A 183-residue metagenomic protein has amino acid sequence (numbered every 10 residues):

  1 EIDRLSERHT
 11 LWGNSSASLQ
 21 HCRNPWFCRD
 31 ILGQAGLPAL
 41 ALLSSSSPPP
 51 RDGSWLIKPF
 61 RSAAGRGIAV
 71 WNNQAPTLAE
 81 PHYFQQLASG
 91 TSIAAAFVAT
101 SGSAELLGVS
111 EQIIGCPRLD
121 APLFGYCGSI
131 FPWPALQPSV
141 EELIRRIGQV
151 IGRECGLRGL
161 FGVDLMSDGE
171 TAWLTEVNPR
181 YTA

Functional and structural regions predicted by a protein language model:
E1-P50, A63: Conserved N-proximal alpha/beta basic substrate-recognition cap immediately N-terminal to, or forming the N-lobe
E7-T10, S45-S54, N72-H82: Short glycine/proline-enriched coil/turn segments at helix->beta-strand junctions
A17-S18, S47-P49, F60-A64, Q74-P76 (+3 more regions): Short acidic/polar capping segments at secondary-structure boundaries
P25-R29, T175-R180: Active-site ExK catalytic segment of metal-dependent nucleases
L32, D52-V70, E80-A95, L107-E111 (+2 more regions): ATP-grasp fold ATP-binding core
G36-P38, A79, C155-G156: Short secondary-structure junctions
Q86-S89, I93-V150, C155, S167 (+1 more regions): ATP-dependent carboxylate/phosphate-activation module, predominantly the ATP-grasp catalytic core and closely related
L157-G169: A short glycine-rich, hydrophobically flanked beta-strand micro-motif that places a catalytic Asp/Glu for divalent metal
